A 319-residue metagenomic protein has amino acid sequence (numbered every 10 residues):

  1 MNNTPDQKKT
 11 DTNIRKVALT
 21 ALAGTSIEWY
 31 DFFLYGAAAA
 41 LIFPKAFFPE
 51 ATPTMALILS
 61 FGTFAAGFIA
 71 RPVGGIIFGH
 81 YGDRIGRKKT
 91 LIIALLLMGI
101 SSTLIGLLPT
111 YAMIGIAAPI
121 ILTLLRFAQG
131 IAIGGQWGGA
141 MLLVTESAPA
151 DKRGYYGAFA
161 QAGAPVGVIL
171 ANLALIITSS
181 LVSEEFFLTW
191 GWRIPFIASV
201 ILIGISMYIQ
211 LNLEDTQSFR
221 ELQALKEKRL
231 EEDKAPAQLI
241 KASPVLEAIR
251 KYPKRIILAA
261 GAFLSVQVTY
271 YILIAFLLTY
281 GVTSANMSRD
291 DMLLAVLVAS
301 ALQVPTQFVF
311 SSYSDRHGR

Functional and structural regions predicted by a protein language model:
G36-A37, K251-L302: Extracytoplasmic gate region of multi-pass secondary transporters
A39-V73, I114, I120: Extracellular/periplasmic helix-loop-helix junction of adjacent transmembrane segments in MFS-like secondary
P49, L96-G115: C-terminal ends and interior cores of transmembrane alpha-helices in multi-pass membrane transporters/permeases
F61-H80, A94-S101, V166, L297-F310: Central cavity-lining transmembrane alpha-helices of secondary-active solute carriers, predominantly the Major
L108, I114-G134: Hydrophobic core of transmembrane alpha-helices in multi-pass small-molecule transporters, especially MFS/SLC-type
A132, G154-S179, L202-I203: Glycine-rich segments within core transmembrane alpha-helices of 12-TM secondary carriers
L211-S243: Flexible cytoplasmic inter-helical loops of multi-pass small-molecule transporters
